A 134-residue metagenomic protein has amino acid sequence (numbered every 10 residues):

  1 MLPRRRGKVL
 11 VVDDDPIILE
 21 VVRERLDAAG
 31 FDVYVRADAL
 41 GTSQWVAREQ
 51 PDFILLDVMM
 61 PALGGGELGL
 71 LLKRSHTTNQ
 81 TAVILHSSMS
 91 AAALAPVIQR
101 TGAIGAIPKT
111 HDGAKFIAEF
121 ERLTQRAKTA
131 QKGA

Functional and structural regions predicted by a protein language model:
M1-K8, D112-A134: Non-catalytic signal-transmission and effector/linker regions of two-component phosphorelay proteins
E20-A28: Charged docking surfaces used in two-component/phosphorelay signaling
V35-F53: Acidic, metal-coordinating helix/loop segments flanking the phosphotransfer/catalytic sites of two-component signaling
M60: Receiver (REC) domain active-site loop signature in two-component systems and cognate sites in sensor histidine kinases
I104: Short, glycine/charged-rich "phosphate-handling" switch motifs in NTP-dependent and phosphotransfer domains
P108-T110: A Lys-centered signature of the CheY-like receiver
